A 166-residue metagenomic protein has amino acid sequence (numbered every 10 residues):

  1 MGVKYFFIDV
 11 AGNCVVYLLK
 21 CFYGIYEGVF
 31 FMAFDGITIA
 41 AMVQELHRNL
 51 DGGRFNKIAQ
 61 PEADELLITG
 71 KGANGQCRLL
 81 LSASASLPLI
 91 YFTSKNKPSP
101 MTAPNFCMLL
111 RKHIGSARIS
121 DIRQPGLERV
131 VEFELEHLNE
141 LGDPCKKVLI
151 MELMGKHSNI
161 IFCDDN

Functional and structural regions predicted by a protein language model:
F6-D9, C14-N166: Gly/Gly-Pro- and Ser/Thr-rich, intrinsically disordered tail segments characteristic of DNA damage-repair and tolerance
